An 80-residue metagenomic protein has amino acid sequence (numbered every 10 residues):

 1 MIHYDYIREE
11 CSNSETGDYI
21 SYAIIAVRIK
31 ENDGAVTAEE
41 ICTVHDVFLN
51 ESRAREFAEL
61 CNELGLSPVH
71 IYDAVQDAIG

Functional and structural regions predicted by a protein language model:
M1-A26, K30: Short N-terminal "domain-start" leader segments that mark the transition from disordered tails or signal peptides into
T16, C42-H45, Q76: N-terminal non-cleavable signal-anchor helices
Y22-I25, S52, E56: Generic structural signal for well-ordered, non-membrane alpha-helices
I24-A26, T43-D46, L64-L66: Short, low-complexity, polar/charged sequence segments that are solvent-exposed and flexible
K30-V36: Short, cysteine-centered beta-strand-loop-beta hairpins and adjacent loop/turn segments enriched in charged/polar
V36-S52, L60-C61: A short, exposed loop/beta-hairpin motif centered on an aromatic-Gly-Thr core
R53-G80: Compositionally biased, intrinsically disordered linkers/stalks adjacent to structured regions
